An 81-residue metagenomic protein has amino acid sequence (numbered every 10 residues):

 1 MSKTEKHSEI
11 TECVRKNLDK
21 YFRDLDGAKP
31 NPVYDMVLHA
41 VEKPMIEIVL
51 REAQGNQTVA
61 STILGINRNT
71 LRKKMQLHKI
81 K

Functional and structural regions predicted by a protein language model:
S2-E12, K16-N17, R23-K81: Bacterial C-terminal helix-turn-helix
